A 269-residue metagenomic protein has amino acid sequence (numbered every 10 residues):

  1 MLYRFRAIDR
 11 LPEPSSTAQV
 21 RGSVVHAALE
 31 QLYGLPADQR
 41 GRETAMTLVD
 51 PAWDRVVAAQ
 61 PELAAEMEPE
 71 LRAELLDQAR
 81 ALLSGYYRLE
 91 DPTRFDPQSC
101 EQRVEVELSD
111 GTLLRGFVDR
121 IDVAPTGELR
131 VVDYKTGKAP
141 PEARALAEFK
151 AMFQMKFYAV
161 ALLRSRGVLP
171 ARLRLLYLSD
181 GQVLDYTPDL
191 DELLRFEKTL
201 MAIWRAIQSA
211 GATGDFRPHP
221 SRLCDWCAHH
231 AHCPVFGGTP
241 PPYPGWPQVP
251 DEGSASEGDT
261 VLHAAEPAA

Functional and structural regions predicted by a protein language model:
M1-Q31: Charged, glycine-rich intrinsically disordered N-terminal tails and low-complexity linkers that flank
D9-A18, G34-R40, E142-A145, T213-F216: Short, polar/flexible loop-turn hinges at active-site or ligand-entry regions and domain interfaces
P14-G22, A65-L76, R217: Conserved phosphate/pyrophosphate-binding and hydrolysis machinery centered on Walker-type P-loop NTPases, extending
T17, R21, V25, L75 (+2 more regions): Hydrophobic (often cysteine-bearing) scaffold residues that line and stabilize catalytic clefts of nucleotide/cofactor
V24-L35, A206-A210: Solvent-exposed, amphipathic alpha-helical segments
A28-E101, E107: A non-catalytic, helix-rich entry segment at domain boundaries
Q102-L200: Mg2+/Mn2+-dependent nuclease catalytic core
T126, A159-A269: Metal-dependent nuclease catalytic regions and adjoining charged, substrate-binding loops involved in nucleic-acid end
